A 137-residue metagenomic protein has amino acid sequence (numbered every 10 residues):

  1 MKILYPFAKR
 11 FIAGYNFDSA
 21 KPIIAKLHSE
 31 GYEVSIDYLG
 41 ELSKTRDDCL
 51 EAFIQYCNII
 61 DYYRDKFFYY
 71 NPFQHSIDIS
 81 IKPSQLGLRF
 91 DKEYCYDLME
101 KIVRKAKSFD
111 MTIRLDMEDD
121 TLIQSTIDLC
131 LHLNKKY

Functional and structural regions predicted by a protein language model:
M1-I113, D119, Q124, D128 (+1 more regions): Alpha/beta catalytic barrel-like cores
